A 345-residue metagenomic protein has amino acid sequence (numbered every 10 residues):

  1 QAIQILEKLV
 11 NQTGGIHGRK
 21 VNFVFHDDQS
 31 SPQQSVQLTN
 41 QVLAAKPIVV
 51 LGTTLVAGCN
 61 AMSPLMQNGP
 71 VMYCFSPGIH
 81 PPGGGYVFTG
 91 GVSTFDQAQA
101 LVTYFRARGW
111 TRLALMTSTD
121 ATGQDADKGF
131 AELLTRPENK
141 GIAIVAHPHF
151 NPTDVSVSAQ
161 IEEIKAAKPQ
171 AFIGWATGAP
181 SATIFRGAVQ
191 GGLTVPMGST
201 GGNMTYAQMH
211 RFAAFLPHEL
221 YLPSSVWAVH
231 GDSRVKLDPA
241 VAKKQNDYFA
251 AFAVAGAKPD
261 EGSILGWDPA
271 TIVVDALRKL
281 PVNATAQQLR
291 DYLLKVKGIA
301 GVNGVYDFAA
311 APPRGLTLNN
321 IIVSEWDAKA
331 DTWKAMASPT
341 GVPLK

Functional and structural regions predicted by a protein language model:
Q1, T13-P81, G90, F150-V157 (+1 more regions): Beta-alpha junction/loop-to-helix N-cap segments that form part of ligand/metal-binding clefts
Q1-H17, E132-R136: Short, polar/charged alpha-helical segment
Q1-Q4, H26-P32, T54, M116-D125 (+1 more regions): Extracytoplasmic "Venus flytrap"
G18-N22, A45-V50, Q67-M72, G84-Y86 (+6 more regions): Loop/turn elements at helix/coil->beta-strand transitions in domains of secreted/extracellular proteins
Q37, Y86-G192, K236-P239: Extracellular/periplasmic Venus flytrap/periplasmic-binding protein
V42-T54, Y73-F75, A114-T117, K168-G178 (+3 more regions): Periplasmic-binding protein-like
A188-G266, M336-L344: Extracellular/periplasmic periplasmic-binding protein-like sensory domains
V254-I264, V274-D331: Segments of small-molecule ligand-sensing domains
